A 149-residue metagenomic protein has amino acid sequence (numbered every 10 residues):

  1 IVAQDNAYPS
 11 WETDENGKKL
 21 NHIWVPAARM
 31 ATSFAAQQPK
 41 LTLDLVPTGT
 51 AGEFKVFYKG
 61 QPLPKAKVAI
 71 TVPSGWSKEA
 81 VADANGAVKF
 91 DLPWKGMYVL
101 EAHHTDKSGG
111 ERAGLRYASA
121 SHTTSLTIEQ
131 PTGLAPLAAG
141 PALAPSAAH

Functional and structural regions predicted by a protein language model:
I1-H149: N-terminal soluble domains immediately following signal/targeting peptides that reside in extracytoplasmic
